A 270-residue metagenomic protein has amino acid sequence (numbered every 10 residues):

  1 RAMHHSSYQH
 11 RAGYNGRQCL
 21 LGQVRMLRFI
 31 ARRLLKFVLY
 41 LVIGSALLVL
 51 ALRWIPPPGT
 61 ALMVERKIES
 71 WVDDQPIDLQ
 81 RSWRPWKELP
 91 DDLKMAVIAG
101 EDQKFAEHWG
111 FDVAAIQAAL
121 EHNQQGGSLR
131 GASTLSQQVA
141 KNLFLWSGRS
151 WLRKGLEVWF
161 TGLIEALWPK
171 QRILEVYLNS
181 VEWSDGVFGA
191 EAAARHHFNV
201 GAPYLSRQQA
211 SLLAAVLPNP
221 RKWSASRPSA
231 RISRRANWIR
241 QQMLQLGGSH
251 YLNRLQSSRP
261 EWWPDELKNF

Functional and structural regions predicted by a protein language model:
R1-Y14: Extreme N-terminal basic, low-complexity initiation segments that serve as generic localization/processing leaders
G22-F270: Juxtamembrane regions of bacterial inner-membrane/periplasmic proteins, predominantly the peptidoglycan biogenesis
